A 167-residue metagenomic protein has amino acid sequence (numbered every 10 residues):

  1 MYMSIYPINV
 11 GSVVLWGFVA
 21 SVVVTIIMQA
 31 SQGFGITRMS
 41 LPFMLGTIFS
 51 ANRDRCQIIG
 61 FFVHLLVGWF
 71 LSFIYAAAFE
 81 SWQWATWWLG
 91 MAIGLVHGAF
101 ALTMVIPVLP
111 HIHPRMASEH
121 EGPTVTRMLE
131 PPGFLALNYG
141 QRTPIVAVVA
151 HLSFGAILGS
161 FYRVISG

Functional and structural regions predicted by a protein language model:
M1-G167: Juxtamembrane/disordered regions of integral membrane proteins
